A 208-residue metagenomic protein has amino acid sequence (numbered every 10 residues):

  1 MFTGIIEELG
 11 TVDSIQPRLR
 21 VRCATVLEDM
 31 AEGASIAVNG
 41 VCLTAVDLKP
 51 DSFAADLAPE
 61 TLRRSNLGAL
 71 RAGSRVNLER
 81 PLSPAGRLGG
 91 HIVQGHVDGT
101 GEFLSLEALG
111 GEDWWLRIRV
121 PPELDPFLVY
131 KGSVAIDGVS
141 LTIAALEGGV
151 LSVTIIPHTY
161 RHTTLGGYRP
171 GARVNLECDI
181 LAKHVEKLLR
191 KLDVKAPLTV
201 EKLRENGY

Functional and structural regions predicted by a protein language model:
M1-Y208: Conserved loop->alpha-helix
